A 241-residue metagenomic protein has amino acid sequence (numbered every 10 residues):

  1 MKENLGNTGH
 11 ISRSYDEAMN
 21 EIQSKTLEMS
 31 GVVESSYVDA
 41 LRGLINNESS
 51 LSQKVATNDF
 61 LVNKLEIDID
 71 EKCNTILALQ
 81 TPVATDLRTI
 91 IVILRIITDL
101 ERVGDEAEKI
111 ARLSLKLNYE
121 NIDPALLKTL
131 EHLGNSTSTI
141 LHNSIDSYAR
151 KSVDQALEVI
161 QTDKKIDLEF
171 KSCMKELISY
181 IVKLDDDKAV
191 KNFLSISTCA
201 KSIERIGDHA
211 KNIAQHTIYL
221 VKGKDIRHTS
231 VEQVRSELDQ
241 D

Functional and structural regions predicted by a protein language model:
M1-D241: Cytosolic, long alpha-helical scaffolding segments
